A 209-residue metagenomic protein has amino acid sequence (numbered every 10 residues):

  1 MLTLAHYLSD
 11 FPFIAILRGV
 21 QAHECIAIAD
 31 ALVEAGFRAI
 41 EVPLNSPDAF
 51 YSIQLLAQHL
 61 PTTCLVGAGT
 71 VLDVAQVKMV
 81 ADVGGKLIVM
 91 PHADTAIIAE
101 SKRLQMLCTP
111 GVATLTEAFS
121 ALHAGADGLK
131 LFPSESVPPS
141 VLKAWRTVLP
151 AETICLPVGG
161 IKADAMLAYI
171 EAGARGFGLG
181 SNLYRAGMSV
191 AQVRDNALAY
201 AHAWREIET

Functional and structural regions predicted by a protein language model:
M1-R18, R205-T209: N-terminal amphipathic alpha-helix/helix-capping segment at the start of soluble metabolic enzymes
S9-F13, G36-R38, T62-L65, G85-L87 (+4 more regions): Short, well-ordered coil/turn segments that N-cap beta-strands
A15, L32, V80, A121 (+3 more regions): Conserved, mostly hydrophobic/aromatic
I16-R18, A39-S46, C64-L72, V77 (+4 more regions): Catalytic beta/alpha-barrel core
F37-L56, V137, S181-M188: Glycine-rich, proline-tolerant flexible connector loops at the mouths of alpha/beta enzymes
D73-V83, T116-A124, I161-F177: Catalytic cores of alpha/beta
L87-I97, K130-P138, A172-N196: Glycine-rich phosphate-binding active-site loops on the catalytic face of alpha/beta enzymes
S101-M106, A186-T209: C-terminal helical cap(s) of enzyme catalytic domains, especially alpha/beta-barrels
